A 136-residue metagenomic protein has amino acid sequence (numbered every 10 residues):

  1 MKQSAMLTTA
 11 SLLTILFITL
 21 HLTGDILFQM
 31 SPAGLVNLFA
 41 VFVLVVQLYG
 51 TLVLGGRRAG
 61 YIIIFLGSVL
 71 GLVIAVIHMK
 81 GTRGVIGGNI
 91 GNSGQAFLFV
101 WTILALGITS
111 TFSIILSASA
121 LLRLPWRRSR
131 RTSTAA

Functional and structural regions predicted by a protein language model:
Q3-A5, L52, I103-S129: Membrane-water interface at the C-terminal end of transmembrane alpha helices
A5-T19: Alpha-helical transmembrane segments
I18-F28, G67-V85: C-terminal TM-helix exit segments that contain a strictly Trp-centered aromatic cap at the helix terminus
D25-F28, L48-G55: Hydrophobic alpha-helical transmembrane segments
M30-V45: Loop-to-helix transition at the N-terminal end of transmembrane alpha-helices
S31-P32, I77-T102: Interfacial non-cytosolic loop connecting adjacent transmembrane helices
V41-L48, T109-S113: Core segments of transmembrane alpha-helices that mediate helix-helix packing or line hydrophobic substrate/ligand
T51-I77: Loop-to-transmembrane helix junctions at the membrane interface
